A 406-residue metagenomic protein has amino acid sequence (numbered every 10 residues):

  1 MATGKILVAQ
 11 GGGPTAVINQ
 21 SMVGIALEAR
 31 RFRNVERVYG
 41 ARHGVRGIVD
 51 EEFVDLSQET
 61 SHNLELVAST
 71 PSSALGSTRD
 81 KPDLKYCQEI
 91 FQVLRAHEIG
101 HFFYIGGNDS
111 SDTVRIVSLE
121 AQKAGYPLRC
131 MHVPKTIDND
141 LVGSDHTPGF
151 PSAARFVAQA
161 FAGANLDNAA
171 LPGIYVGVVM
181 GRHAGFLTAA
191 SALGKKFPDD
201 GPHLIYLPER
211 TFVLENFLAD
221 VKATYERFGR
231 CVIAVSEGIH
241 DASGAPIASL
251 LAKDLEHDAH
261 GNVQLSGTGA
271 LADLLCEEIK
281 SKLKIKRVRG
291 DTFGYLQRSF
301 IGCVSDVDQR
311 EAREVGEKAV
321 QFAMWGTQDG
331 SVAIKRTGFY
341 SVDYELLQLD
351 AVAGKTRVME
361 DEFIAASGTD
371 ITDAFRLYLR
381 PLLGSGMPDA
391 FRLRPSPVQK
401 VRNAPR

Functional and structural regions predicted by a protein language model:
M1-E52: N-terminal phosphate-binding or glycine-rich loops at protein starts, especially the Walker A/P-loop of NTPases
A2-A9, L66-S77, K135-D145, A170-G173 (+1 more regions): Gly-rich Lys/Arg/Thr-decorated short loops/hinges at beta-loop-alpha junctions or inter-strand turns that position
G11-G13, A41-R46, R79-D80, G107-N108 (+5 more regions): Short, ordered loop/turn segments at secondary-structure junctions
T15-I25, I48-V49, D83-Q88, N108-I116 (+5 more regions): Short glycine/serine/threonine-rich phosphate/pyrophosphate-binding segments that cradle anionic phosphate groups
A41, V93, H101-G106, D112-P127 (+2 more regions): Accessory alpha-helical/coil subdomains and C-terminal extensions that flank or cap enzyme catalytic cores
I48-G100, D109, I137, P148-P151 (+2 more regions): Glycine-rich oxoanion-binding loops at beta->alpha junctions
S249-R406: C-terminal non-catalytic interaction/assembly regions of soluble proteins
